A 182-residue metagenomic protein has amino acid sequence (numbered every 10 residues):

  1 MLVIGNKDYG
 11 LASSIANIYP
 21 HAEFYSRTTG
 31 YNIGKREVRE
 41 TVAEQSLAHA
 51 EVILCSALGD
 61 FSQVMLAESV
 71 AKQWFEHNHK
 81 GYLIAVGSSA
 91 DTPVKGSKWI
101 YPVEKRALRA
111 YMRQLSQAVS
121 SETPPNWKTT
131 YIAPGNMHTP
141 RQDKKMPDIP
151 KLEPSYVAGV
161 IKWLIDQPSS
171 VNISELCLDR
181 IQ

Functional and structural regions predicted by a protein language model:
M1-Y25: Canonical Rossmann dinucleotide-binding motif of NAD(H)/NADP(H)-dependent dehydrogenases/reductases, specifically
I4-G5, L54-A57, Y82-S88, K128-A133: Structural signature of the Rossmann-like NAD(P)-dependent dehydrogenase/reductase core
A22-V42, G59, M65: Adenosine-cofactor binding site in Rossmann-like domains, unifying the SAM/SAH pocket of S-adenosylmethionine-dependent
G59-G81: NAD(P)-cofactor binding segment of oxidoreductase domains
V64-L66, K95-S97, Q142-K144: Conserved catalytic-core motifs of eukaryotic protein kinase domains, centered on the activation segment
A67-A71, M112-S116, A158-I161: Short-chain dehydrogenase/reductase
F75-E76, Y82-S121, N136-T139: Catalytic loop of short-chain dehydrogenase/reductase
N126, Y131, M146-Q182: C-terminal helical subdomain
